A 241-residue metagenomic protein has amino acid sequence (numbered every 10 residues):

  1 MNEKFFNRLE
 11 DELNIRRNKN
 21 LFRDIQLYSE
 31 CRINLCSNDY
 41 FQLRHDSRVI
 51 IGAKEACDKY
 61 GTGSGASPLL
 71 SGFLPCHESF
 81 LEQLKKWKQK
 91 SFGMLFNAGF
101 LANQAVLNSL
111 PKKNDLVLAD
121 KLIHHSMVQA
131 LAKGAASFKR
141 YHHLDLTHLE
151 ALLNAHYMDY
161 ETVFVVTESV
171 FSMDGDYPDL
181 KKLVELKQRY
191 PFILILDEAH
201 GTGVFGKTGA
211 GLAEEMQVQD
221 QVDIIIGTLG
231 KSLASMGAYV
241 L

Functional and structural regions predicted by a protein language model:
N2-T62, F192: N-terminal "arm"/small-domain region of PLP-dependent enzymes with the aminotransferase-like
I51, K59-G99: Conserved N-terminal alpha-helix of the aminotransferase class I/II PLP-enzyme fold
V106-H125: Conserved PLP-anchoring active-site segment centered on the Schiff-base-forming lysine
K113, K133-A135, Q221: Short, structured coil segments at secondary-structure junctions
H125-G134: Active-site-proximal loop->helix
K139, H143-L196: Active-site phosphate-binding strand-loop segment of PLP-dependent enzymes
E214-L241: Active-site PLP attachment segment
